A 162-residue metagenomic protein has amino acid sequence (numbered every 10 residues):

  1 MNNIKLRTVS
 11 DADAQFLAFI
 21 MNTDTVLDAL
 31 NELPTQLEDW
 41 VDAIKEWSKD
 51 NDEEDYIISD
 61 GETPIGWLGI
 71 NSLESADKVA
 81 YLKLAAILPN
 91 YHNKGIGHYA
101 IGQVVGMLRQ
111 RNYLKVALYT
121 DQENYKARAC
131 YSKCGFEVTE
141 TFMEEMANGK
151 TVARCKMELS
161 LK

Functional and structural regions predicted by a protein language model:
I4, T8-A14, F19-N90, I101-Q103 (+2 more regions): Acetyl-CoA-dependent GNAT
R7, K94, V116-A117: A generic secondary-structure micro-motif detector that highlights 1-2 residue hydrophobic/ambivalent hotspots embedded
L27, E137-V138: Short beta-strand(s) of the beta-wing in winged-helix/HTH DNA-binding folds
E38-D39, R109, K126, N148-G149: Short secondary-structure boundary/hinge segments and terminal tails
T63, L88-G102, R111, Q122-A129 (+1 more regions): Conserved glycine-rich acetyl-CoA-binding loop
L114-A117, D121-Y125, S132-C134, E140-K162: C-terminal "cap" of GNAT-fold acetyltransferases
